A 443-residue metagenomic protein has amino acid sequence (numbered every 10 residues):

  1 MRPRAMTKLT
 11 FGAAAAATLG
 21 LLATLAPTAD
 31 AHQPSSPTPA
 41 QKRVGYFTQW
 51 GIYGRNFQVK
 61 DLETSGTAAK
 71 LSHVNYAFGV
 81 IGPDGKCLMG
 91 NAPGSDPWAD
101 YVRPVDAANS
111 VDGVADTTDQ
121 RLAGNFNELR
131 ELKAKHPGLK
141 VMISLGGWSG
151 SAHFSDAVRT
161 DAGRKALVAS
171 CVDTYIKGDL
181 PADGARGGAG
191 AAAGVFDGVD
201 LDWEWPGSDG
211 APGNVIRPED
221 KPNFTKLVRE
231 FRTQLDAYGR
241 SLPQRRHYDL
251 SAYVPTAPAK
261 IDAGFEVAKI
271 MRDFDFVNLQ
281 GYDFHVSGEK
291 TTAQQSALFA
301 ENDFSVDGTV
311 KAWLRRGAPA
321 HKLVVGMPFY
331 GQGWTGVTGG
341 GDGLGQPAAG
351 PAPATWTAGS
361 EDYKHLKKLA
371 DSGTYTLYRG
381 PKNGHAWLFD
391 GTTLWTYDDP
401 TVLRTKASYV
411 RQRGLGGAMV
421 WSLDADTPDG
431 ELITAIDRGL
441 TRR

Functional and structural regions predicted by a protein language model:
M1-H32: Secretory targeting and sorting signals
S36-G184, I433: Glycan-recognition patch characteristic of GH18 chitinases/ENGases and related GlcNAc/peptidoglycan-binding proteins
Q49-Y53, F78-P83, G147-A152, W203-G210 (+5 more regions): Solvent-exposed loop/turn segments at secondary-structure junctions within structured extracellular/periplasmic domains
I52, K367-R443: Extracellular low-complexity, Gly/Ser/Thr-rich intrinsically disordered linkers and protease-sensitive activation/hinge
V74, I143, L201, F231 (+4 more regions): Conserved, mostly hydrophobic/aromatic
G90-D112, P206-K364: Substrate-binding surface in catalytic domains of secreted glycosidases
G146-G147, Y175-P218, D283: Active-site groove signature of glycoside hydrolases
T160-V199, L227-L235, D262-D273: An active-site-proximal structural segment forming one wall of the substrate-binding cleft that immediately precedes
